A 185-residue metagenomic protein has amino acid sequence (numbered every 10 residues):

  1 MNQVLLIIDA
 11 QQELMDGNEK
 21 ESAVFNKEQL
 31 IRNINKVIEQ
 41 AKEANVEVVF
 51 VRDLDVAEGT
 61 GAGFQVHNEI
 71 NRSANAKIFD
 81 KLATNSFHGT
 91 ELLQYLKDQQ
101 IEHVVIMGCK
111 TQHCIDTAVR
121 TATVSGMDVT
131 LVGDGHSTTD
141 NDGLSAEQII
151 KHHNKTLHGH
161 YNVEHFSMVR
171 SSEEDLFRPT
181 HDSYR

Functional and structural regions predicted by a protein language model:
Q3-V4, R32-N33, A44, V56-R185: Active-site-adjacent betaalpha module
L5-Q11: N-terminal nucleotide-binding beta1-loop-alpha1 segment
I8, E47-R52: Short beta-strand segments at enzyme active-site cores
E13-G17: Short acidic, Gly/Ser-rich segments with clustered Asp/Glu that frequently serve as metal-coordination loops in enzyme
E19-V49: A short alpha/beta connector and helix-capping loop motif
